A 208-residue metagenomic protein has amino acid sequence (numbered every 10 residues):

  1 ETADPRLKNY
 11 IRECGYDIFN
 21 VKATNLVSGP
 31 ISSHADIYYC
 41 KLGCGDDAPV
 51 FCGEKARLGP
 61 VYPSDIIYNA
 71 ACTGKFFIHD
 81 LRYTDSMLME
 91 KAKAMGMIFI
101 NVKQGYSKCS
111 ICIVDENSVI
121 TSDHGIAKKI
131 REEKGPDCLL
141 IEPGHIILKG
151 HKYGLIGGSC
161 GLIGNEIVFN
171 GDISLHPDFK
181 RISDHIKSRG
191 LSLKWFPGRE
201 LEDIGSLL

Functional and structural regions predicted by a protein language model:
E1-L208: Histidine/cysteine-enriched polar flanking segments
